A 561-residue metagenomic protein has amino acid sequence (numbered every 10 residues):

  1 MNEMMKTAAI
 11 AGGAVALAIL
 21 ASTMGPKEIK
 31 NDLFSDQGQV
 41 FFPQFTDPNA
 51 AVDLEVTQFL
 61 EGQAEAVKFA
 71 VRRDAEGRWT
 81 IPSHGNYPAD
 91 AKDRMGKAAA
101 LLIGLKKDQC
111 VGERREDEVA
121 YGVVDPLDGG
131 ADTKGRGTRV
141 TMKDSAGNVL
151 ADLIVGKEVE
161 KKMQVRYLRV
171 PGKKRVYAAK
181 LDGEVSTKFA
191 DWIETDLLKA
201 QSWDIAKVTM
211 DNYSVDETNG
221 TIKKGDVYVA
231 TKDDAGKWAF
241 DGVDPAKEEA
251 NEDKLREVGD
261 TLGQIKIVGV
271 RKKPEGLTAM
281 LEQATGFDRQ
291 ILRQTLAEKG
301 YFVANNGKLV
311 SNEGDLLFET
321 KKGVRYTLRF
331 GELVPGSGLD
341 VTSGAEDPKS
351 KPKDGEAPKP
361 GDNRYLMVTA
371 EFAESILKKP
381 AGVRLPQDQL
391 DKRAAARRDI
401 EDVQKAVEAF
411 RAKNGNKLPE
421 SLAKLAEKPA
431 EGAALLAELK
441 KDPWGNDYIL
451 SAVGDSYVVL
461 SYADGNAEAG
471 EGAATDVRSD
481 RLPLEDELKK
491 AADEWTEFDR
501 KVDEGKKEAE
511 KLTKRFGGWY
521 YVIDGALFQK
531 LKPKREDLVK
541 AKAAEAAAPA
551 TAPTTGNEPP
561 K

Functional and structural regions predicted by a protein language model:
M1-K392, R481-K561: Secondary-structure "cap/kink" motif recognition
I29-V40, T278, V403-K417, L422: Short, compositionally biased leader-like segments
D391-A394, R398, K405-V458: Extracellular/periplasmic head regions of type IV pilus-like filament subunits
A463-A467: Acidic glycine-/aspartate-rich tracts in secreted/extracellular proteins
V477-S479: Eukaryotic low-complexity, intrinsically disordered regulatory regions enriched in proline/serine/threonine
